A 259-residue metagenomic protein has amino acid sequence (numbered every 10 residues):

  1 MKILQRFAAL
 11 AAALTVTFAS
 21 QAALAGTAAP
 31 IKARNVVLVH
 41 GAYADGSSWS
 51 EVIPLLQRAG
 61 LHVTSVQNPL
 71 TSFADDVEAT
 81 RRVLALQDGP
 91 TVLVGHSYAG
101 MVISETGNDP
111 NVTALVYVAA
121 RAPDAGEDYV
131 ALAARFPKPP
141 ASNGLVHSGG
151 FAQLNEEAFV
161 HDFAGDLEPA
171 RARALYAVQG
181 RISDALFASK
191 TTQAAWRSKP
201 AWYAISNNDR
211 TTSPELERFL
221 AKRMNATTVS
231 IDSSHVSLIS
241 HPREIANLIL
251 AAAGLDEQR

Functional and structural regions predicted by a protein language model:
A9-A19: Bacterial N-terminal signal peptides
A29-D88, P139: Active-site catalytic motif of lipid deacylating hydrolases and related acyltransferases
V94-A99, I103: Gly/Ala-rich beta-loop-alpha elbow adjacent to hydrolase catalytic centers
N108-E156, S183-F187: Flexible "cap/lid" loop of the alpha/beta hydrolase fold
A174-A195: Active-site nucleophile elbow and catalytic-triad environment of alpha/beta-hydrolase enzymes
Y203-I205: Short beta-strand/loop motif that positions the catalytic acidic residue of the alpha/beta-hydrolase fold
N207-D232, E244, A252: Conserved loop-alpha-helix segment in the C-terminal half of the alpha/beta-hydrolase fold that carries the catalytic
I239-L255: Post-His helix in hydrolase/transferase enzymes
